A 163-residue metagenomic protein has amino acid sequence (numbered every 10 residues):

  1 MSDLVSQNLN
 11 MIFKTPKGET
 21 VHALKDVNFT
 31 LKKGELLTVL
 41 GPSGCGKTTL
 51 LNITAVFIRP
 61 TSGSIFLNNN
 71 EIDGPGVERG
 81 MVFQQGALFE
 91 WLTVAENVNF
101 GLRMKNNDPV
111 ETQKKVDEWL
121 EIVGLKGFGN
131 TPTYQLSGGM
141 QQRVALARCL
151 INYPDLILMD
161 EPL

Functional and structural regions predicted by a protein language model:
L40-P42: The feature captures the beta-strand-to-loop junction immediately N-terminal to the Walker
A55: Helix-to-loop junction immediately C-terminal to a conserved catalytic motif
G63-G74: Conserved ABC transporter NBD signature motif
L92-N99: Short coil-to-helix segment of the ABC ATPase nucleotide-binding domain corresponding to the Q-loop/switch region
N99, V110-F128: Conserved ABC ATPase "signature" region
T131-Y134, N152: Conserved signature/switch motifs of ABC ATPase nucleotide-binding domains
L146: Hydrophobic anchor residue at the start of the ABC signature
I157-D160: Catalytic Walker B motif of ABC-type/P-loop ATPase nucleotide-binding domains
